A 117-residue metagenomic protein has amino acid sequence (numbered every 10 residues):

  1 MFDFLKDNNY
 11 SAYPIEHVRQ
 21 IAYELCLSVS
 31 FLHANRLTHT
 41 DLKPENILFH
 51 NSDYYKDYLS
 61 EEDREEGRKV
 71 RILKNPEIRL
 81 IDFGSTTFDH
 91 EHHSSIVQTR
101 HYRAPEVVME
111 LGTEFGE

Functional and structural regions predicted by a protein language model:
M1-E117: Intrinsically disordered, low-complexity regulatory segments of kinases
